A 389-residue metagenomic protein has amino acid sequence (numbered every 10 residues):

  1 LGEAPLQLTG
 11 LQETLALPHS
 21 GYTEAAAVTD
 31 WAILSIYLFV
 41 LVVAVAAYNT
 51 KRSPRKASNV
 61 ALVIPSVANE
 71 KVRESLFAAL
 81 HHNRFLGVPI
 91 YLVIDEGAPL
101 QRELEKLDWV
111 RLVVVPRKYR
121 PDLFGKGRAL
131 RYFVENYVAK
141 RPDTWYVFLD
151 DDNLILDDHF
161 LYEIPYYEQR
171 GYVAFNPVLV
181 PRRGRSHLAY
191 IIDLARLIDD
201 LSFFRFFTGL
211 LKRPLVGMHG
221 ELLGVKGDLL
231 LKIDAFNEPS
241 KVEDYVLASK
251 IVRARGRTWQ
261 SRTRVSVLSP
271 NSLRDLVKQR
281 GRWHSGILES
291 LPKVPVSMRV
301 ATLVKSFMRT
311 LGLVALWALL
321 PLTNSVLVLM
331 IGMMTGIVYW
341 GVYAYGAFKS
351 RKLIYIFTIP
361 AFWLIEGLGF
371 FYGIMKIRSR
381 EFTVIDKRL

Functional and structural regions predicted by a protein language model:
E3, Q7, E13-W31, L38-R55 (+1 more regions): Membrane-embedded multi-pass helical conduit in multi-pass membrane proteins, especially envelope-biosynthetic
S58-S66, R73-N83, V88-I94: Hydrophobic targeting segments
L80-Y119: Acidic donor-binding segment of Leloir-type glycosyltransferases
R117, L123-E135, K140, E163-D234 (+4 more regions): Long helical/loop segments within the catalytic core of UDP-sugar-dependent glycosyltransferases, especially the large
Y146: Short aromatic/hydrophobic "clamp" motif used to bind/position activated sugar donors
D150-Y166: Acidic donor-binding/catalytic loop of UDP-sugar-dependent glycosyltransferases, especially processive GT2
K241-L247: Acidic donor-binding loop at a coil-to-helix junction in glycosyltransferase catalytic cores that engages
S249-S266: Catalytic donor-sugar/metal-binding loop of nucleotide-sugar-dependent glycosyltransferases
